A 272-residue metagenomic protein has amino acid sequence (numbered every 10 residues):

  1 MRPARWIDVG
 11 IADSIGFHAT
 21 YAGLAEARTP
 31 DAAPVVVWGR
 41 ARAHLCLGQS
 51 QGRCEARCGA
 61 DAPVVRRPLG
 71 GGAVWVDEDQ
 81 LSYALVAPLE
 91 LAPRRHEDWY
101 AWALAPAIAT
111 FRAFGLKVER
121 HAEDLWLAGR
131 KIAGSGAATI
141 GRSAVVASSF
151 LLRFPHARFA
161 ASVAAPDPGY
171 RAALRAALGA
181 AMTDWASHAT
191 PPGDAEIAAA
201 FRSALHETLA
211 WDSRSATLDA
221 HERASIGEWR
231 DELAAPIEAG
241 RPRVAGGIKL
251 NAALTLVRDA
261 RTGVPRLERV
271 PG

Functional and structural regions predicted by a protein language model:
M1-C58, D167, A172-P265: Active-site loop/lid in soluble adenylation, ligation, and acyl-transfer enzymes
R42, V76-E78, V145: Short, solvent-exposed loop/turn segments at the edges of secondary structure
E55-R57, L91-H96, R158-A160, P192-E196: Short, conserved charged micro-motifs
A56-L91: A glycine-rich, hydrophobic loop/mini-helix early in the fold
E78-A128: Contiguous, small/hydrophobic- and glycine-enriched helical/loop subdomains that border and often "cap" functional
A87-P93, H156, A186-P192, G272: A generic structural motif
E119-R171: A contiguous pocket-lining binding segment that forms or flanks enzyme active sites
R266-G272: Glycine-rich, small/acidic residue-mixed loop/short-helix segments
